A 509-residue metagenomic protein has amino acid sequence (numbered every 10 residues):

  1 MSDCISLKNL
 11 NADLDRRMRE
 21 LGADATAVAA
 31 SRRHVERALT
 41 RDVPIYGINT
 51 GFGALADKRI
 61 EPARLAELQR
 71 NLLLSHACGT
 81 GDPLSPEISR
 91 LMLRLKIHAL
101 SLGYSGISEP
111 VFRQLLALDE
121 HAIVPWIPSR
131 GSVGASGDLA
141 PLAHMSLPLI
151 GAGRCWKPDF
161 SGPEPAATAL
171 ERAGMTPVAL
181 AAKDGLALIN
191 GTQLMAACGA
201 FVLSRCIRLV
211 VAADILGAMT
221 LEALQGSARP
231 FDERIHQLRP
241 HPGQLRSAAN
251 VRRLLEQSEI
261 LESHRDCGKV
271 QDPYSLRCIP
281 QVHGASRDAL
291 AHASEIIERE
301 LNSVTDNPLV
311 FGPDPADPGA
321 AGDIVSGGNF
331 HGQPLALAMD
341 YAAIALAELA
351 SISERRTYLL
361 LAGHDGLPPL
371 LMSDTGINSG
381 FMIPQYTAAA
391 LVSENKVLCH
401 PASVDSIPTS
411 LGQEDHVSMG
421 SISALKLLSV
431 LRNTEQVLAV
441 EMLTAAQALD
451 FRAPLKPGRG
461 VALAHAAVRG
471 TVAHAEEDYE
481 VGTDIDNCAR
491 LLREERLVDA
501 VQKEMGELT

Functional and structural regions predicted by a protein language model:
M1-A27, S31-L39, E61, L65 (+1 more regions): C-terminal auxiliary extensions adjacent to catalytic cores
M1-D42, Q69-P128, L221: Glycine-rich, flexible loop motifs
L39, V43-I45, I123-S129, A143 (+3 more regions): A residue-level detector for conformationally permissive "hinge/kink" positions
Y46-L68, S75-L100, P128-I150, V178-M195 (+1 more regions): FAD-binding core of FAD-dependent oxidoreductases, characterized by glycine-rich FAD pyrophosphate-binding loops
Y104, V133-A135, G376: Conserved, non-catalytic sequence blocks in retroelement Pol enzymes and Pol-derived host proteins
R113-E120, A140-A143, L147, V211: A broadly conserved amphipathic alpha-helix scaffold signal in soluble, globular proteins
W126-V133, D232, F311-G312: Short, surface-exposed recognition loops or helix-turn segments adjacent to catalytic cores
